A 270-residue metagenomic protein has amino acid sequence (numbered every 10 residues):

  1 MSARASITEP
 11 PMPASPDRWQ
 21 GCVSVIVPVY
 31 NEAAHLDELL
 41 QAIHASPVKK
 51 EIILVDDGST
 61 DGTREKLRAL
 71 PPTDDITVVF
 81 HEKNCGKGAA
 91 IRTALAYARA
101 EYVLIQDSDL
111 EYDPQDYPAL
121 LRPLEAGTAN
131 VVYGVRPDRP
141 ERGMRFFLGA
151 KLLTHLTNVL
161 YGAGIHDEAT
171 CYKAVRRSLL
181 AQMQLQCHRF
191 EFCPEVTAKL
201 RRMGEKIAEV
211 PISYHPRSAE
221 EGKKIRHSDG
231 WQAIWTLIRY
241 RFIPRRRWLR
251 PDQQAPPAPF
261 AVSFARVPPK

Functional and structural regions predicted by a protein language model:
M1-Q20, L160-G162, L185-K270: Hydrophobic helical membrane-anchoring modules
C22-S24, E51, E195: Cell-envelope/extracellular polymer assembly enzymes that use nucleotide-activated donors
A34-E38, D61-L70: Acidic helix N-cap motif at the loop->helix transition within catalytic regions of sugar-transfer enzymes
Q41-K50: Short, acidic, metal-binding catalytic loop of nucleotide-sugar glycosyltransferases
K50-I53, R64-Y97: Conserved donor nucleotide-binding strand/loop of the catalytic core
D56-E65, L110: A conserved acidic beta->alpha catalytic loop
H81-Y97, Y102, P114-F190, P216-T236: Acceptor/aglycone-binding surface of glycosyltransferases and processive sugar-polymer synthases
